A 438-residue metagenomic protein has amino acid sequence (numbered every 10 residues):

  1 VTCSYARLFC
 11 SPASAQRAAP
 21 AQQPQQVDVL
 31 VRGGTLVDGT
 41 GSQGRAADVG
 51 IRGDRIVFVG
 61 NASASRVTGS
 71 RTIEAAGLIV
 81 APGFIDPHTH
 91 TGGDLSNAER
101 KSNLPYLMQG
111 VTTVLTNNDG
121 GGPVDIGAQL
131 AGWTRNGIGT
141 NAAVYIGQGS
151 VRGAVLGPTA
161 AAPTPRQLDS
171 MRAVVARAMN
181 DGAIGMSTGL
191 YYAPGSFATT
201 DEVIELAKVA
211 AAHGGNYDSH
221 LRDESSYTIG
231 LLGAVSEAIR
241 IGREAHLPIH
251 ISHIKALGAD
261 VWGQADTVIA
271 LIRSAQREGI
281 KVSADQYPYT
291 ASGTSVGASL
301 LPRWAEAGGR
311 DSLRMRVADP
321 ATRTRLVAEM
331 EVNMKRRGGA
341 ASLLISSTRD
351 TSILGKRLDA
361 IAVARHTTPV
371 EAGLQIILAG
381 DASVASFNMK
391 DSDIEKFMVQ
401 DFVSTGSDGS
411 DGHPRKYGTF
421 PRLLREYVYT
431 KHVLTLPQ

Functional and structural regions predicted by a protein language model:
A13-A15, A21: Boundary at the C-terminal end of the N-terminal hydrophobic targeting segment
Q23-D28, L36-G83: Histidine-rich, glycine-flanked metal-binding segment
A62, D119-G120, G189-Y191, L221-D223 (+2 more regions): Short, ordered loop/turn segments at secondary-structure junctions
A75-V80, F84-T91, L95-T188, A207-K208 (+3 more regions): Divalent-metal coordination cores built from histidine and acidic residues
E99-K101, T200-E205, L232-E237, D266-V268 (+1 more regions): Charged helix-capping and loop-helix junction motifs
Y145-I146, S150, A154-P165, D169-A193 (+2 more regions): Active-site neighborhoods of metal-dependent hydrolases
R177, A183-S236: Divalent metal-binding pocket/active-site signature
